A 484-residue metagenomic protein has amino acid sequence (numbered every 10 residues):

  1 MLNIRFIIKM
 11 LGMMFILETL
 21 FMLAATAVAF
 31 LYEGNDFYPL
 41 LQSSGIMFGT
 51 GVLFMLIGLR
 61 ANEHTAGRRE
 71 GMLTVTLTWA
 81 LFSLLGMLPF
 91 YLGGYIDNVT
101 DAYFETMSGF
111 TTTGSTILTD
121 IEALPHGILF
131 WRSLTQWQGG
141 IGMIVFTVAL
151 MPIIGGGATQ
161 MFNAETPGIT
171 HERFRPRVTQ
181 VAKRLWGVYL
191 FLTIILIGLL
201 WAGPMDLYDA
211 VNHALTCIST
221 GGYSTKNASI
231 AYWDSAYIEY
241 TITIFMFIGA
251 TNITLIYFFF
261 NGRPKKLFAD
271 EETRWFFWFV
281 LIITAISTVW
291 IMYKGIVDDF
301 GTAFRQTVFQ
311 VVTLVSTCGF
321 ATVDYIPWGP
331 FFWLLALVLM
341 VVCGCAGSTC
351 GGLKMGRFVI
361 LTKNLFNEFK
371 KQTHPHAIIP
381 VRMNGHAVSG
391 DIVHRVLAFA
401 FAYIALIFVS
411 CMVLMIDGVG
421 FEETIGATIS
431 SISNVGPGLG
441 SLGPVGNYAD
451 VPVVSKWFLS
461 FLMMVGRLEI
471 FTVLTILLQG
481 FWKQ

Functional and structural regions predicted by a protein language model:
M1-Q484: Membrane-proximal intracellular helices of multi-pass ion channels
